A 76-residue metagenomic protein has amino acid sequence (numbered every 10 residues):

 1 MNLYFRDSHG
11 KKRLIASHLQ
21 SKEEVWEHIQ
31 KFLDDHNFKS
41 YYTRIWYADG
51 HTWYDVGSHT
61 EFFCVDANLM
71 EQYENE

Functional and structural regions predicted by a protein language model:
M1-K11: Short aromatic-glycine-(Arg/Gly/Cys) micro-motifs in beta-strand/loop hairpins
L3, I15, F62-C64: Generic preference for hydrophobic/aromatic residues in regular secondary structure cores
L3-F5, V25, I29, I45 (+1 more regions): Hydrophobic beta-strand residues in large extracellular and virion-surface proteins
G10-Q20: A short, exposed loop/beta-hairpin motif centered on an aromatic-Gly-Thr core
K22, W26, Q30-L33, E74: Residue-level detector of alpha-helical secondary structure
L33-E76: Short, mixed-charge low-complexity intrinsically disordered segments
